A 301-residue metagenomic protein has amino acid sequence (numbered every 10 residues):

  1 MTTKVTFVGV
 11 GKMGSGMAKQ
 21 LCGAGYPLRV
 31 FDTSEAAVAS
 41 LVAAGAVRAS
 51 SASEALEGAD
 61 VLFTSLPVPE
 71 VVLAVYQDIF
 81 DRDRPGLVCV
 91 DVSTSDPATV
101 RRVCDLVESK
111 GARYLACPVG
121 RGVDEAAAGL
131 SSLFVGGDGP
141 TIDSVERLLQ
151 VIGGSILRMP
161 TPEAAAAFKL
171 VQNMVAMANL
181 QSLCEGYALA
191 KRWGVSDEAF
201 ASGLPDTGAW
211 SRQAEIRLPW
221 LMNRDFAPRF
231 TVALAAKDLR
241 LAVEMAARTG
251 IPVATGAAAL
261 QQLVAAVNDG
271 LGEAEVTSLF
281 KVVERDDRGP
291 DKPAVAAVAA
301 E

Functional and structural regions predicted by a protein language model:
M1-E57, V61-T64, L87, S93: NAD(P)+-binding Rossmann beta1-loop-alpha1 motif at the extreme N-terminus of oxidoreductases
V5, T94-M174: Rossmann-fold dinucleotide-binding core
L28, R48, Y114-L115, I156 (+2 more regions): Hydrophobic beta-strand scaffold residues
A52-R113: Rossmann-fold NAD(P) dinucleotide-binding segment
A164-D286: Helical "substrate-binding/catalytic lid" subdomain of Rossmann-like NAD(P)-dependent dehydrogenases/reductases
